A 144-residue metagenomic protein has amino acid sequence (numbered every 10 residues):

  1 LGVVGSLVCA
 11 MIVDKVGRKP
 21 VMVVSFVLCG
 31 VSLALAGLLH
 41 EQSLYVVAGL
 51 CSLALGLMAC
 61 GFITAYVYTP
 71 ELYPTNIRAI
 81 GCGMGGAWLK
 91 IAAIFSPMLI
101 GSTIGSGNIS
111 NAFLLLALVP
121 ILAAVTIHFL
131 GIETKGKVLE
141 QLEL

Functional and structural regions predicted by a protein language model:
L1-L144: Transmembrane-helix signature of 12-pass secondary carriers
